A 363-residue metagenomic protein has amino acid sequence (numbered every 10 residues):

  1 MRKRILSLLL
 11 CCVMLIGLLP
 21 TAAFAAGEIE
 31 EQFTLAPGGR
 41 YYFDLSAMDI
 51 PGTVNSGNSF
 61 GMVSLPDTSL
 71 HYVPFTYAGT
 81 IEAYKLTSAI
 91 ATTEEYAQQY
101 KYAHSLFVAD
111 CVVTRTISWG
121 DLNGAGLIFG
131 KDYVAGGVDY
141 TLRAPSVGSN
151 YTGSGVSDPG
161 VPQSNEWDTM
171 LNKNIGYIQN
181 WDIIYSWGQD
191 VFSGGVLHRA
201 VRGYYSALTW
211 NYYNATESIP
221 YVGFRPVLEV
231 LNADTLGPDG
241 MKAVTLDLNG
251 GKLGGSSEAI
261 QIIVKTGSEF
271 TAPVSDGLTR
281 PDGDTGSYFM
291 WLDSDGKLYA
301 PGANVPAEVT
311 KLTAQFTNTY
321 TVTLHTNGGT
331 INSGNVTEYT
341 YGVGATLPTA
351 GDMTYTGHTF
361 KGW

Functional and structural regions predicted by a protein language model:
M1-L9: Bacterial N-terminal signal peptides that target proteins for export
L10, M14-L18: Hydrophobic core
C12, H104-L106, V222-F224, L312 (+1 more regions): Residue-level detector of short, conserved catalytic/binding motifs and their immediate flanks
L18-E28: Sec-dependent signal peptide cleavage junction
A26-F107, V227-T235: GGW-centered surface loops in extracellular recognition modules
A26-F33, E82, T93-Y96, D110-I117 (+4 more regions): C-terminal, surface-exposed recognition/capping segments
Q32-Y42, N232-G362: Secondary-structure capping and domain/repeat boundary segments
F75-T80, A109-C111, V227-E229, N249 (+2 more regions): Structured loops at beta-to-helix junctions and adjacent beta-edge loops in soluble globular domains
